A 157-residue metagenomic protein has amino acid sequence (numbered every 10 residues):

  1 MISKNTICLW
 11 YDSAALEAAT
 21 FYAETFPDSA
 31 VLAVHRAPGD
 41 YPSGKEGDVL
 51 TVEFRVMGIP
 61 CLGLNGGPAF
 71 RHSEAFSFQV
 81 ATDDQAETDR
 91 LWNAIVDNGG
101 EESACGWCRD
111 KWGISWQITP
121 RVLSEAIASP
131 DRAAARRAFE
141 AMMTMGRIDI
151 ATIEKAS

Functional and structural regions predicted by a protein language model:
S3, D48-L50, E74: Residues that flank catalytic or metal-binding motifs in active/ligand-binding sites
T6-I7, V49, S103-C105: Short loop/turn microsegments at loop-to-beta-strand junctions
L9-G58: Core segments of cupin and vicinal oxygen chelate
Y11, A15, E24-T25, V56-P60 (+3 more regions): Vicinal oxygen chelate
G44, A69-F70: Gly/Ser-enriched beta-turn/beta-hairpin loop segments
L64-G66: Active-site-proximal beta-strand/loop segments in catalytic clefts of secreted hydrolases
P130-S157: C-terminal cap/linker of serine protease catalytic domains
